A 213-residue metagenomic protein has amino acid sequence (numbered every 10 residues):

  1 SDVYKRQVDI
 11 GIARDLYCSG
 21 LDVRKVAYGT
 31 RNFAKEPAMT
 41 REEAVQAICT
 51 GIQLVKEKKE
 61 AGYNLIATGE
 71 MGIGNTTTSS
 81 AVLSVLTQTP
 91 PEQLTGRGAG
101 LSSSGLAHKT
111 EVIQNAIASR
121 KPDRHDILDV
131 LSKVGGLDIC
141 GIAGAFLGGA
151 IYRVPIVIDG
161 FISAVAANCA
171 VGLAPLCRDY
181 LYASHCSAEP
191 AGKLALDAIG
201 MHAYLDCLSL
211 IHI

Functional and structural regions predicted by a protein language model:
D2-Y4, I213: Short, small-residue-biased leader/transition segments that mark boundaries at the very start of proteins
R6-E36: Flexible glycine-/small-residue-enriched beta->alpha junction loops that bind anionic phosphate/pyrophosphate groups
A27-N75, A81-T87, G100-S102: Glycine-rich, mobile lid/loop segments that gate access to catalytic sites or pores
A61-T68, P122-V130, R153-V157: Flexible, glycine/charged-enriched surface loops at secondary-structure junctions
T68, I73-S80, I139-I142, S163-A167: Short glycine/serine/threonine-rich phosphate/pyrophosphate-binding segments that cradle anionic phosphate groups
T77-G141: Phosphate/pyrophosphate-binding betaalpha-module
G144-A164, N168-G172, D179-A183, H202-L208: Hydrophobic alpha-helical bundle architecture
E189-L210: Internal helix-turn-beta structural module
